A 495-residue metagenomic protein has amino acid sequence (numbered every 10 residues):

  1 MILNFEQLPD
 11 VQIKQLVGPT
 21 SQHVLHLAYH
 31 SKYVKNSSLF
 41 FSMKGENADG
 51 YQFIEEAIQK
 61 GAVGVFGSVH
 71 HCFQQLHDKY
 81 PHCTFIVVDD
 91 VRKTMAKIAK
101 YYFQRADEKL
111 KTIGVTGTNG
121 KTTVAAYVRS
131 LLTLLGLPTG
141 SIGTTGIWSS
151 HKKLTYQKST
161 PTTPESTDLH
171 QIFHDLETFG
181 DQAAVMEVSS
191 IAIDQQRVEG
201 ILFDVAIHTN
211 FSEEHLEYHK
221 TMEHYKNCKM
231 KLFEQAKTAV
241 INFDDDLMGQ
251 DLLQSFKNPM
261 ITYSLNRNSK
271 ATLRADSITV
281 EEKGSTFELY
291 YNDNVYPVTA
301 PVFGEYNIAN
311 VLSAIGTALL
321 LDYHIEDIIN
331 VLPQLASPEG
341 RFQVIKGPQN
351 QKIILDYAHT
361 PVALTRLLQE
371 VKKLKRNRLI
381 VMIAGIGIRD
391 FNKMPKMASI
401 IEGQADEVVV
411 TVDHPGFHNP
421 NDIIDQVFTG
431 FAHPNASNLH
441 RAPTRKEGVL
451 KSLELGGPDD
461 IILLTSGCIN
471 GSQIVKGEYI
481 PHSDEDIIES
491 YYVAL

Functional and structural regions predicted by a protein language model:
M1-I13, N36-L39, D49, G316-I325 (+3 more regions): ATP-dependent carboxylate-amine ligase
M1-T94, R274-T279, F303, H418 (+1 more regions): N-terminal leader/targeting and accessory segments in enzymes
P9, K93-T238, F243, Q250-P259 (+1 more regions): Phosphate-binding loop of NTP-binding sites
H26-A28, A62-S68, V185-M186, A239-N242 (+1 more regions): Short, hydrophobic beta-strand segments that form beta-sheet elements in well-ordered domains
S38, A57, I98, V115 (+11 more regions): Residue-level signal for inorganic ion chemistry
E55-Q59, E177, K372: Non-catalytic positions within long, well-ordered alpha-helices that form the structural scaffold/packing of enzyme
F73-L76, F203-I353, F428-A436: Acidic, Mg2+-coordinating active-site environments of NTP-dependent enzymes
